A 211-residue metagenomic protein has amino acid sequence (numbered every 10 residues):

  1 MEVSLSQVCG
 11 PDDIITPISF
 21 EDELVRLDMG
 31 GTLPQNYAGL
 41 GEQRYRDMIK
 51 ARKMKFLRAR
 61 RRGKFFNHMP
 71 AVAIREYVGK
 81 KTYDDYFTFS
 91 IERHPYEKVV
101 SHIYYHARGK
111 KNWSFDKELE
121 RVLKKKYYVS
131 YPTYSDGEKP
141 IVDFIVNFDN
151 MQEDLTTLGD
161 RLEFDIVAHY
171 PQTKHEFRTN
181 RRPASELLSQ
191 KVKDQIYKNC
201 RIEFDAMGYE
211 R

Functional and structural regions predicted by a protein language model:
M1-R211: Membrane-interface amphipathic segments in extracytoplasmic regions
